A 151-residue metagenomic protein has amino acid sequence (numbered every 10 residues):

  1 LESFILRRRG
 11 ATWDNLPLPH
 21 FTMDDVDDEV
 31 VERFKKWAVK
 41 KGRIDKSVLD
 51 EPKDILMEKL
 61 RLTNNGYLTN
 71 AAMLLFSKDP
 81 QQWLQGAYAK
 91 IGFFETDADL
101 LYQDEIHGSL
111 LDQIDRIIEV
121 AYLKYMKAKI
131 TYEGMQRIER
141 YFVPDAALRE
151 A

Functional and structural regions predicted by a protein language model:
L1-E150: Active-site helix-to-loop segments that bind/position phosphate- or nucleotide-bearing substrates and donors across
